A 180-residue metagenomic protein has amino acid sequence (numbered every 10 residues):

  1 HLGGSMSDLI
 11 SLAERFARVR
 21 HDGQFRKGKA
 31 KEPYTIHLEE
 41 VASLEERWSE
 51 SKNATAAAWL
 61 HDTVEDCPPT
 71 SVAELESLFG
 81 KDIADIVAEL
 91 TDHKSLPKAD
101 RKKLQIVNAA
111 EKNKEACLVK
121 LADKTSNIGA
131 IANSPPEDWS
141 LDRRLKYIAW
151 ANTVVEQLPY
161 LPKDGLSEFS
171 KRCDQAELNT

Functional and structural regions predicted by a protein language model:
L2-T180: Active-site helical microenvironments for divalent-metal-assisted chemistry
